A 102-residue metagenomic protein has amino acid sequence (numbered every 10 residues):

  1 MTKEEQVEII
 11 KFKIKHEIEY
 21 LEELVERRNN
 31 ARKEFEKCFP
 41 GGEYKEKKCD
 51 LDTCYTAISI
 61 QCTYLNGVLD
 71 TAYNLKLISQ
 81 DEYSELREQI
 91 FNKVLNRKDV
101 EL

Functional and structural regions predicted by a protein language model:
T2-E5, N92-L102: Short acidic DE-rich linear segments
T2-K48, D52-Y55: N-terminal acidic leader/helix
K15, E19-E22, T56-S59, T63 (+2 more regions): Generic structural signal for well-ordered, non-transmembrane alpha-helical segments in soluble/cytosolic regions
V25, L69, V94-K98: A structural signal for well-ordered alpha-helices, especially hydrophobic packing surfaces of coiled-coils
N29, E36, Q80, K98-E101: Residue-level detector of alpha-helical recognition elements and their boundaries
K37-E88: Acidic, low-complexity, intrinsically disordered interaction modules
